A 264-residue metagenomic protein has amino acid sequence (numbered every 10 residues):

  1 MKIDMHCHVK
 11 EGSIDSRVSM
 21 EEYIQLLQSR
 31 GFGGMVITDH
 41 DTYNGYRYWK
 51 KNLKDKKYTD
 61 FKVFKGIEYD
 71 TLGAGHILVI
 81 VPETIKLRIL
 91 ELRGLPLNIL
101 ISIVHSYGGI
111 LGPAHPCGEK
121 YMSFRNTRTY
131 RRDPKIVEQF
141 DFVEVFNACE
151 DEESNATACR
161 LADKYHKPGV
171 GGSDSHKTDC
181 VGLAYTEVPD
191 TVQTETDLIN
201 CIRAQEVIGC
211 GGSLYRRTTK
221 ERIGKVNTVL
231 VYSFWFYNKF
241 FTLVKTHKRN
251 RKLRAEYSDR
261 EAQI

Functional and structural regions predicted by a protein language model:
M1-M5, V9-S13, R17-L26, F32 (+5 more regions): Charged catalytic cores and adjacent phosphate/nucleic-acid-binding surfaces used for phosphate/nucleic-acid chemistry
K2, D60, Y107-G112, P116-C117: Short beta-strand/loop segments at the ligand-binding rim of alpha/beta enzyme cores
M5, T38, I67, A114 (+1 more regions): Active-site flanking residues adjacent to catalytic metal/cofactor-binding acidic residues
Q28-S29, V36, V63: Core catalytic region of metal-dependent phosphoesterases/phosphodiesterases, especially metallo-beta-lactamase-like
I37-H40, P113, V145-A148: Conserved beta-strand positions
F61-E68: Glycine-rich, aromatic-flanked loop segments that form ligand/cofactor-binding clefts across common enzyme folds
E91-R93, L97: Caspase-like (clan CD) cysteine peptidase catalytic core
